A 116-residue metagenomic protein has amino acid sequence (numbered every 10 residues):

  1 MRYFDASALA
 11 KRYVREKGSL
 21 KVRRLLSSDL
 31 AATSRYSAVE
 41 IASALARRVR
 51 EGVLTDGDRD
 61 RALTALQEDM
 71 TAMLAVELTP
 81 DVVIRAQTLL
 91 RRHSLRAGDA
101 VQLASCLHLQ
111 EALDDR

Functional and structural regions predicted by a protein language model:
M1-A38, R48-R61: Short, well-structured N-terminal submotif of metal-dependent ribonuclease cores
A6, R24-S27, E68-M70, A112-D114: Short glycine-enriched loop/turn motifs at secondary-structure junctions
A8, E40-S43, R61, D81 (+1 more regions): Amphipathic alpha-helical interaction segments
K11-V14, L30, A46, R50 (+4 more regions): Amphipathic alpha-helical interaction elements
S34, S43, D56-D58, A62-V76 (+1 more regions): Anionic, Ser/Thr-rich low-complexity intrinsically disordered regions
M73-R116: Active-site neighborhoods of divalent-metal-dependent phosphate/nucleic-acid chemistry enzymes
